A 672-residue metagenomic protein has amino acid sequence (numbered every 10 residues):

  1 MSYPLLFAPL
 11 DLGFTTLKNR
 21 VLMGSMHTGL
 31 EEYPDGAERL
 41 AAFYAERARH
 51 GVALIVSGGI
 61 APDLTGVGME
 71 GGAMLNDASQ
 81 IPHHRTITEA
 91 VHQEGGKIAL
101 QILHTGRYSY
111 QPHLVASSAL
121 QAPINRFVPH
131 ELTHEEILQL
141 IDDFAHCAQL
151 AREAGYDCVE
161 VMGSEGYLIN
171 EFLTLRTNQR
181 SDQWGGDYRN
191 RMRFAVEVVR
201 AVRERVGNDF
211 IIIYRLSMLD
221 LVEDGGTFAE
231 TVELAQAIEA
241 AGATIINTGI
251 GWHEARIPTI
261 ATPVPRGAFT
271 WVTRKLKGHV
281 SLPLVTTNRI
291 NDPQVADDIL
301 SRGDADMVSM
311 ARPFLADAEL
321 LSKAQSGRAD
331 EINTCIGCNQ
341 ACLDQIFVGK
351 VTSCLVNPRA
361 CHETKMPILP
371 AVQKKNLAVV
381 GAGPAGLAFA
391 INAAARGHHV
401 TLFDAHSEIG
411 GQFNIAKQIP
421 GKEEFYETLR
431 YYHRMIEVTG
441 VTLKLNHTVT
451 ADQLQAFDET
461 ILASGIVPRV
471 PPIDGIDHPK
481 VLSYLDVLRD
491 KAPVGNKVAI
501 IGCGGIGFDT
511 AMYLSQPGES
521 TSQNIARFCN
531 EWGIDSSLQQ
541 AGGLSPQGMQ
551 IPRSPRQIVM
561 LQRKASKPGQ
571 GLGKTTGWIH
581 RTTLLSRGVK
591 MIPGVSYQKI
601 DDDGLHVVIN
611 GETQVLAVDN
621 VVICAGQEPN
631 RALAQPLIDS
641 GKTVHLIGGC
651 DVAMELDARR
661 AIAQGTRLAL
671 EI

Functional and structural regions predicted by a protein language model:
M1-V380, P384, F389-V400, E408 (+1 more regions): Flavin-dependent oxidoreductase catalytic cores
V199, E363-V372, A382, A395 (+4 more regions): Flanking helices and flexible, charged tails adjoining ferredoxin-like Fe-S electron-transfer domains in multi-subunit
T259-P265, P367-L369, K374, I415-E427 (+4 more regions): Short, contiguous acidic/charged loop-to-helix segments that flank catalytic cores in large enzymes
D304, I436-L443, D477-V481, S554-R556 (+2 more regions): A short helix-to-beta-strand connector/capping loop
K375-F403, K444-D452, A456, S464-I473 (+4 more regions): Rossmann-like dinucleotide/flavin-binding elements
G411-F457, G569-V595: N-terminal Rossmann-like dinucleotide/flavin-binding domain of flavoprotein oxidoreductases that bind FAD/FMN
